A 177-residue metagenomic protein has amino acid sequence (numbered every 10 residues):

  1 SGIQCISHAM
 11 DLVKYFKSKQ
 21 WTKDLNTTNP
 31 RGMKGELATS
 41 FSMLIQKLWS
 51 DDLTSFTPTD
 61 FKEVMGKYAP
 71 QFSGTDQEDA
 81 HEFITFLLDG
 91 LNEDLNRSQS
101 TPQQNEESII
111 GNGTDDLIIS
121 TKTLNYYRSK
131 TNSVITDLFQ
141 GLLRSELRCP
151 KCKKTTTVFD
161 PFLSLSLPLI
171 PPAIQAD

Functional and structural regions predicted by a protein language model:
S1-D177: Deubiquitinase catalytic domains
